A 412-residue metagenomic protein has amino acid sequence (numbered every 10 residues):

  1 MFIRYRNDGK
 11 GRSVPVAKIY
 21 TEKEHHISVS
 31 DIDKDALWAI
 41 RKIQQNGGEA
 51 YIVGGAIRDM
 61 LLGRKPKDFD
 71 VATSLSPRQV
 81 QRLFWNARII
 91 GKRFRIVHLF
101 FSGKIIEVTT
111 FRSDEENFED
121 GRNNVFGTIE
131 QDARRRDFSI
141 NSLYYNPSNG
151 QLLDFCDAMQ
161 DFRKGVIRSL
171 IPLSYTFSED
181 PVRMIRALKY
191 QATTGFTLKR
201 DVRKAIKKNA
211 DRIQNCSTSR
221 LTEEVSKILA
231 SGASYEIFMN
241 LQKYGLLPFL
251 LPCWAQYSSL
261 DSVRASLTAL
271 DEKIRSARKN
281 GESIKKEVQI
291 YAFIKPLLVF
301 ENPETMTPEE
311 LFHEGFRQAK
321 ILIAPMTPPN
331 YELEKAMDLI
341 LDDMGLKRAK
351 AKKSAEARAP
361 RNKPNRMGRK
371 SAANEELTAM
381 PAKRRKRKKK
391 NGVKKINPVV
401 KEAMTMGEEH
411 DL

Functional and structural regions predicted by a protein language model:
M1-L412: Catalytic cores of the polymerase beta-like nucleotidyltransferase superfamily and closely associated nucleotide
